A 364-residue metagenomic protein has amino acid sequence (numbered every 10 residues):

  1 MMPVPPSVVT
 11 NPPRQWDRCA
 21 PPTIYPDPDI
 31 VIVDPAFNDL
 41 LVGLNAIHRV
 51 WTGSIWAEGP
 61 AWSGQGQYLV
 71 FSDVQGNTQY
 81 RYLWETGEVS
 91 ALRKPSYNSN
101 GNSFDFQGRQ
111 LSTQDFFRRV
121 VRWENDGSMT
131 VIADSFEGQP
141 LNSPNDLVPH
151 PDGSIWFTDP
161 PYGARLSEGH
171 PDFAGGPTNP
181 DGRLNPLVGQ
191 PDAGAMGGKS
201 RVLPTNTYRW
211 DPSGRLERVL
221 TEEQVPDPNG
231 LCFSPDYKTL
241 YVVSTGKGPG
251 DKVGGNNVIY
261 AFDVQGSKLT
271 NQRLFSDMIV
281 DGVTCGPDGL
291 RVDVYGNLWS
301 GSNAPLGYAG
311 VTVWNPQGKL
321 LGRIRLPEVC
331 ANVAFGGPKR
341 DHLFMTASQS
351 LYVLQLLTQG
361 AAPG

Functional and structural regions predicted by a protein language model:
S7-A46, A362-G364: Blade/loop signatures of beta-propeller domains
A46, T52-Q67, P95-Q114, R119 (+8 more regions): Beta-rich, blade/repeat-based domains predominating in secreted/periplasmic proteins but also intracellular
H48-W51, S90-K94, T130-D134, R218-T221 (+3 more regions): Beta-propeller fold detector
G64-K94: Beta-propeller domains
V74-Q75, D115-F116, A164-P204, P249-N257 (+1 more regions): Short, solvent-exposed loop/turn segments at conserved positions within beta-propeller repeat blades
T78-Y80, R119-V121, T205-Y208, V258-Y260 (+2 more regions): A short loop-to-beta-strand structural motif that recurs across blades of beta-propeller domains
L83-G87, W123-S128, W210-G214, D263-S267 (+2 more regions): Short loop/turn segments that connect beta-strands within beta-propeller blades
A304-G364: C-terminal closing repeat unit and adjoining cap/tail of repeat-based domains
